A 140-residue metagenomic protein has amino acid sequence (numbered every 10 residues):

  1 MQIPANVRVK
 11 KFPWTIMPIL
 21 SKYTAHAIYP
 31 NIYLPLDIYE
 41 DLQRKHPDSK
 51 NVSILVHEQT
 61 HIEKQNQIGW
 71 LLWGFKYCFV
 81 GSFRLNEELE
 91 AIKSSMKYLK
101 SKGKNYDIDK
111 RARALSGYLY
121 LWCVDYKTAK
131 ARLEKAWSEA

Functional and structural regions predicted by a protein language model:
M1, S21, S95, L99 (+1 more regions): Metal-centered catalytic cores of metalloenzymes
M1-Y39: Auxiliary, metal-adjacent structural segments of Zn-dependent hydrolase domains
I28-N31, P35-V52, K64-S95, I108-A112: Post-HEXXH active-site segment of zinc metalloproteases
V56-T60, K64: Short active-site segment of divalent metal-dependent hydrolases/proteases that encodes the spacing between
I62, Y98-S101: TPR/TPR-like alpha-solenoid repeats
K100-A140: Long, well-structured alpha-helical subdomains associated with metal-dependent extracellular/ecto-lumenal hydrolases
